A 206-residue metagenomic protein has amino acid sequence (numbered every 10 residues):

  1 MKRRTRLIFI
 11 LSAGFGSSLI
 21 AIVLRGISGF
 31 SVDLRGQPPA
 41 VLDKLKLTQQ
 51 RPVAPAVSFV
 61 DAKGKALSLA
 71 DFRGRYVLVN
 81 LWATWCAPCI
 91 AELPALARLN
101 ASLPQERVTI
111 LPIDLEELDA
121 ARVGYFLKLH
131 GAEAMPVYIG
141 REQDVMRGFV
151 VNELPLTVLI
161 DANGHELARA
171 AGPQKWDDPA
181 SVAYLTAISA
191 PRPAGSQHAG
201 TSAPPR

Functional and structural regions predicted by a protein language model:
M1-A56, S196-R206: N-terminal targeting signals for export/organelle localization
A54-P55, V77, L154-P155: Short loop/turn microsegments at loop-to-beta-strand junctions
S58-F59, L159: Hydrophobic beta-strand positions
A62-K63, A162: Short, ordered coil/turn segments that flank beta-strands lining enzyme active or ligand-binding pockets
L67-I90: Short active-site neighborhood of thiol/selenol oxidoreductases, capturing the structured segment around
I90-H130, G140-G148, T201-R206: Structural microenvironment flanking redox-active thiols in thiol-disulfide oxidoreductases
L127-A134, I139-A190: Thiol/disulfide oxidoreductase modules built on the thioredoxin-like
